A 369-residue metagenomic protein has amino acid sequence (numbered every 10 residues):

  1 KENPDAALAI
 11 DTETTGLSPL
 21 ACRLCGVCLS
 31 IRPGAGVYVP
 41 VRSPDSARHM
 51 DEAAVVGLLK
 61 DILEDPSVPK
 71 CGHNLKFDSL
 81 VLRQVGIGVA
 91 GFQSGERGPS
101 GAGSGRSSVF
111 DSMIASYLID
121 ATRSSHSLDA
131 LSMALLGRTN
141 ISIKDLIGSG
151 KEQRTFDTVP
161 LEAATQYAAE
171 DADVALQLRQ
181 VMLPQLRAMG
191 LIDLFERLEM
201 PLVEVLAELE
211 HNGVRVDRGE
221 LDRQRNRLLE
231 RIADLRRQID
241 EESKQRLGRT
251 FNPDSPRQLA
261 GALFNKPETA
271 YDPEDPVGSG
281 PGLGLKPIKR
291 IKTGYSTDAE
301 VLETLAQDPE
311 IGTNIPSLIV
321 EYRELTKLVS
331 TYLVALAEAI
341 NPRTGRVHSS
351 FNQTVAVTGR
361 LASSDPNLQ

Functional and structural regions predicted by a protein language model:
K1-D45, R123, L131, L135 (+2 more regions): Conserved "right-hand" nucleotidyltransferase catalytic core of DNA-directed polymerases
E2-N3, I62-D65, V85: Alpha-helix C-cap/termination motif
A9, S67-L75: Acidic beta-strand-to-loop metal/phosphate-binding motif
A9-D11, V55-L58, S104, F110: Catalytic cores of nucleotide-enabled group-transfer and carboxylate-activating enzymes in metabolic and assembly-line
S30, V39, K76-R97, G101-K151 (+2 more regions): Metal-dependent phosphoesterase core characteristic of DEDDh/y 3'-5' exonuclease domains
R32-K70, V214: Nucleic-acid-processing active sites and adjacent nucleic-acid-binding tracks, predominantly divalent metal-dependent
